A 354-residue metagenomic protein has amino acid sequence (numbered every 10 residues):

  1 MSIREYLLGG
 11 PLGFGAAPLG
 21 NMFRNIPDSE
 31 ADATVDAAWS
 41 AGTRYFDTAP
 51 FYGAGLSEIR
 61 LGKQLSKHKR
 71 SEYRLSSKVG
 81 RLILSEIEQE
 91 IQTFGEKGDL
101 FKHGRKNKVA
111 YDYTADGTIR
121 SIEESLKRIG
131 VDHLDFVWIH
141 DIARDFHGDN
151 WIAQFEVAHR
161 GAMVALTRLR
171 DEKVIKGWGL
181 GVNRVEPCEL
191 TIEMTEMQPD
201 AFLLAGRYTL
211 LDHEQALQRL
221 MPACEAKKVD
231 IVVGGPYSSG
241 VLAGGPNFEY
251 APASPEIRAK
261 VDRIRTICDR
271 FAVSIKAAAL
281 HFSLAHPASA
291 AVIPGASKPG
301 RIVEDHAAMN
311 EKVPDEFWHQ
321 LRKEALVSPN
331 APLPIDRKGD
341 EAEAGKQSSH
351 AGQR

Functional and structural regions predicted by a protein language model:
M1-F94: N-terminal binding-site loop/beta-alpha segment at the start of enzyme catalytic domains that lines or forms
Y6-L12, G42-R44, K69-Y73, V131-D135 (+4 more regions): Short, well-ordered coil/turn segments that N-cap beta-strands
F14, A31, F46, L61 (+8 more regions): Conserved, mostly hydrophobic/aromatic
A17-S29, H103-I119, N150-Q154: Active-site mouth loops of central-metabolism enzymes
N25-A38, T114-R128, R184-I192: Short, acidic/polar
E30, I142-Q347, A351-R354: Beta/alpha (TIM)-barrel catalytic core signal, keyed to glycine-rich beta->alpha loops juxtaposed to Asp/Glu that bind
E88-D135: Active-site gating/metal-coordination segments in enzymes
L126-N150: Active-site groove signature of glycoside hydrolases
